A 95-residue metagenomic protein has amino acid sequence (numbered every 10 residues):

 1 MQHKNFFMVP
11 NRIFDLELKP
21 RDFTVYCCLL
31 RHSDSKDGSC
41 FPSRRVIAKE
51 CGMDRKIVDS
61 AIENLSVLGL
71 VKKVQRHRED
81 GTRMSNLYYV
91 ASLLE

Functional and structural regions predicted by a protein language model:
M1-I57, S66, G81-R83: Short recognition helix of helix-turn-helix/winged-helix DNA-binding domains
R55-E95: Winged-helix/helix-turn-helix nucleic-acid-interaction surface
